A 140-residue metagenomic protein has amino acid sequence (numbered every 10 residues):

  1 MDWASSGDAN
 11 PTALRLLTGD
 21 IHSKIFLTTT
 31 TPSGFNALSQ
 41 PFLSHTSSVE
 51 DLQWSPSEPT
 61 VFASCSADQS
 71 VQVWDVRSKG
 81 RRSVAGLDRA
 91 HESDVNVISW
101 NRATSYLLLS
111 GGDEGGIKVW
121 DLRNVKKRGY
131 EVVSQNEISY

Functional and structural regions predicted by a protein language model:
M1: Extended, charged alpha/beta regions that create polyanion-binding interfaces
A4-R15, D20-L107, G112-Y140: Per-blade loop-tip surfaces of WD-repeat and WD-like beta-propellers in eukaryotic adaptors/scaffolds
